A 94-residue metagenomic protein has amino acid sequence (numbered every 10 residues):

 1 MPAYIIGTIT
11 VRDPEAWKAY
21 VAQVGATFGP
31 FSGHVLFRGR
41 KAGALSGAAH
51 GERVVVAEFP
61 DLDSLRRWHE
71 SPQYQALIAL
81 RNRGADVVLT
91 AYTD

Functional and structural regions predicted by a protein language model:
M1-E70, A91-D94: Short S/T/G/P-rich N-terminal loop/turn motif that feeds into the first structured element of a domain
A26-T27, L80-N82: Short, conserved catalytic or adaptor-binding loops enriched in Gly and charged residues
S71-I78: Low-complexity, intrinsically disordered Gly/Pro/Thr-rich segments
N82-D94: C-terminal end-helix/capping segment
